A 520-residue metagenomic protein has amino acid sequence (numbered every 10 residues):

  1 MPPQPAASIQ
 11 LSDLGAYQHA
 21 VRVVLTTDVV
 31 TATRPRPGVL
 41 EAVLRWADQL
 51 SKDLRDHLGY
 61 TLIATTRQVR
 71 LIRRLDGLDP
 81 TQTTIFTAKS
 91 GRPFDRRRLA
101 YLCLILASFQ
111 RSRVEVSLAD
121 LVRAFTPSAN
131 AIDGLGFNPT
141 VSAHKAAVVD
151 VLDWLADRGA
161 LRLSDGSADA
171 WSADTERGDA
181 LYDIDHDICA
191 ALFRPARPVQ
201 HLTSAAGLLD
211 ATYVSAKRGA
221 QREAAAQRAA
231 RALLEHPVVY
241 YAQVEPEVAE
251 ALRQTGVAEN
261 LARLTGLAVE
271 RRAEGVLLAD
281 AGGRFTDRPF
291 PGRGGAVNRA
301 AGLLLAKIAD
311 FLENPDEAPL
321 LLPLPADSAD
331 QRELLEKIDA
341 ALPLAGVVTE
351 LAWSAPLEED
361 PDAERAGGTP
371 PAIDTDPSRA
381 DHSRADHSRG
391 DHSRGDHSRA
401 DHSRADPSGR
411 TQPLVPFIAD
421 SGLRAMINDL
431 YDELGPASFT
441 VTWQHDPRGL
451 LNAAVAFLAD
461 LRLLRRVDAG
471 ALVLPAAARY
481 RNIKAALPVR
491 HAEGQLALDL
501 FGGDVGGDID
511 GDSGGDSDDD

Functional and structural regions predicted by a protein language model:
M1-A88, S167-S172, I188-L342: Eukaryotic partner-binding/assembly regions in large regulatory complexes
V21-E41, S112-F137, E235-E245, R410-H445: Short acidic, hydrophobic short linear motifs in intrinsically disordered regions
R45-L50, P139-A156, W443-D460: Short amphipathic alpha-helical interaction segments
L58-L62, L152, A156-S167, L264-E270 (+1 more regions): A short, conserved structural fragment
R96-S117, R299-D381, D386, D391 (+1 more regions): Positively charged, polyanion-binding regions of nucleic-acid-associated proteins
I105-A190: Internal, well-ordered domain-core segments that constitute the primary functional module of diverse proteins
R162, G166-D210, A279, A454 (+2 more regions): C-terminal engagement modules used by replication, chromatin/transcription, nuclear envelope/ESCRT, and ubiquitin
W353, E358-E364, G368-R384, R410-L487: C-terminal structured domain segments
